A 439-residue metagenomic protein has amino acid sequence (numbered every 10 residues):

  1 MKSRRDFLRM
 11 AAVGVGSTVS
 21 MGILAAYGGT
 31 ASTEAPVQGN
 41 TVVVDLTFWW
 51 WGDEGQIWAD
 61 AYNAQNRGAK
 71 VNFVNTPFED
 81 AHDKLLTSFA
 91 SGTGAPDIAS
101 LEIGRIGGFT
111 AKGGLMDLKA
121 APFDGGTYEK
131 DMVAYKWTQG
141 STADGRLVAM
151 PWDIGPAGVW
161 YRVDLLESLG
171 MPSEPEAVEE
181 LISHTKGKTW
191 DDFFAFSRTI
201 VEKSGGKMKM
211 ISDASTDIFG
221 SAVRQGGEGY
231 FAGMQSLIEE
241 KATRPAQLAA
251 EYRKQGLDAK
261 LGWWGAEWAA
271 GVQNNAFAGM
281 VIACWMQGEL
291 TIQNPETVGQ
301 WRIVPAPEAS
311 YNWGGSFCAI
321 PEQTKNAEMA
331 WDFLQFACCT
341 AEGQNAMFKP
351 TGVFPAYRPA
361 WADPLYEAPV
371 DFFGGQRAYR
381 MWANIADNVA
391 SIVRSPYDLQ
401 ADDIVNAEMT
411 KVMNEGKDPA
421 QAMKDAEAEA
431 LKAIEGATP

Functional and structural regions predicted by a protein language model:
M1-K112, F123-K130, P172-S173, A177 (+6 more regions): Conserved N-terminal structural module of periplasmic/extracytoplasmic solute-binding proteins
Q38-T41, G299, K349-A407, K411 (+1 more regions): Long, aromatic- and glycine/proline-rich binding clefts that accommodate carbohydrate-like moieties
Q56-N63, I106, S215-G226, L237-Q335: Extracytoplasmic/periplasmic substrate-binding proteins
A64, P122, S141-S215, G229-K260 (+5 more regions): Helix-loop-helix "hinge/cap" segment bordering the ligand-binding cleft or interdomain interface
A64-Q65, K70-N72, A90, L165 (+6 more regions): Extracytoplasmic/periplasmic substrate-recognition and gating elements
N75-K84, G104, G187-D192, K260-N274: Short helix-initiation/N-cap motifs at beta->coil->alpha
F89-L101, G114-M116, K207, Q273-I282: Alpha-to-beta junction loops
I103-G158, E167, D191, V298-P305 (+2 more regions): Hinge/lid segment of periplasmic solute-binding proteins
